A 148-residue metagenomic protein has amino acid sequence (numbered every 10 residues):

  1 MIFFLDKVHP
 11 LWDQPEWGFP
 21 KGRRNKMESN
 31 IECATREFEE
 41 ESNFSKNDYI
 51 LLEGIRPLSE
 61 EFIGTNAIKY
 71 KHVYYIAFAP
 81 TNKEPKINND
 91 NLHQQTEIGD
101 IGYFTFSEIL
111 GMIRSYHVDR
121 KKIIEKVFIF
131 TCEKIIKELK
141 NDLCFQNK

Functional and structural regions predicted by a protein language model:
I2-K21, K26, E60, I68-K148: Nudix hydrolase/Nudix homology domain
W12, T35-F44, T65-Y70: Generic detector of short, locally flexible boundary/turn motifs and exposed helical patches
G18-I55: The catalytic Nudix box helix
I55-G64: Beta-rich nucleic-acid/ligand-interaction surfaces
